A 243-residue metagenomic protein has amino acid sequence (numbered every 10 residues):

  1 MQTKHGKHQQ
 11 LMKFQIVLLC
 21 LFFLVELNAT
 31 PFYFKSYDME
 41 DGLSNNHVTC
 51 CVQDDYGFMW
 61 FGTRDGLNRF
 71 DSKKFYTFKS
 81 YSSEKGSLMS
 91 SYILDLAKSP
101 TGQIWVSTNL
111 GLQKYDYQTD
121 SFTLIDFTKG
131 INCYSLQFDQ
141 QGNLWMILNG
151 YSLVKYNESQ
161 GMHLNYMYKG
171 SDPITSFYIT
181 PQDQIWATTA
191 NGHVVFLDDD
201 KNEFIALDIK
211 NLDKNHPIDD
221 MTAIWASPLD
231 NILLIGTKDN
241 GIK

Functional and structural regions predicted by a protein language model:
M1-K243: Carboxylate-rich, polar loop motifs that coordinate divalent cations or form catalytic acidic clusters
